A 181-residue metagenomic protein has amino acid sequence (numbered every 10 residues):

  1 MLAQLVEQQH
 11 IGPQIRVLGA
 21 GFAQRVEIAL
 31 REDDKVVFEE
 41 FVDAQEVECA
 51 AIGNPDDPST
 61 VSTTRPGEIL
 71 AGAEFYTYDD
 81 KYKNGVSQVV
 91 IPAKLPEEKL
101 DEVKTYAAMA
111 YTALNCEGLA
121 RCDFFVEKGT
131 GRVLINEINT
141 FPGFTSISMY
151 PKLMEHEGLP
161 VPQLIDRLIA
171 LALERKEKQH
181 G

Functional and structural regions predicted by a protein language model:
M1-I28: N-terminal low-complexity segments that are often proline-rich with Ser/Thr-Pro
Q9-I11, A50, N139: Intrinsically disordered, low-complexity regions of eukaryotic proteins
I11-G12, K35, Q88, E117 (+2 more regions): A general structural signal for well-ordered secondary-structure junctions
R16, G21, N54-D56, G129-T130: Short loop segments at secondary-structure junctions
L18, A44, L171: Short acidic/histidine-centered micro-motifs embedded in hydrophobic/aromatic stretches that mark compact functional
R25-T105, V133-L134: Phosphate-binding site of ATP-dependent enzymes
P96-G181: ATP-dependent carboxylate activation and anion-phosphoryl transfer catalytic cores that bind Mg-ATP to form
